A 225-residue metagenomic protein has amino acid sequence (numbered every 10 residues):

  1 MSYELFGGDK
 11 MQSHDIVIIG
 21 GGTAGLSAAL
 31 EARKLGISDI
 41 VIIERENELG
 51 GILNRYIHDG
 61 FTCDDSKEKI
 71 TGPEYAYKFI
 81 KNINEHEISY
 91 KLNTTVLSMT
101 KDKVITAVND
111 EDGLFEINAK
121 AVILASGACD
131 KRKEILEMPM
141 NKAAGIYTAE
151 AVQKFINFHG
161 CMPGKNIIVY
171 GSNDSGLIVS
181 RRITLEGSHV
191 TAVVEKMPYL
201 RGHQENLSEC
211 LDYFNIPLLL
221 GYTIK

Functional and structural regions predicted by a protein language model:
M1-K225: Residues forming the flavin
